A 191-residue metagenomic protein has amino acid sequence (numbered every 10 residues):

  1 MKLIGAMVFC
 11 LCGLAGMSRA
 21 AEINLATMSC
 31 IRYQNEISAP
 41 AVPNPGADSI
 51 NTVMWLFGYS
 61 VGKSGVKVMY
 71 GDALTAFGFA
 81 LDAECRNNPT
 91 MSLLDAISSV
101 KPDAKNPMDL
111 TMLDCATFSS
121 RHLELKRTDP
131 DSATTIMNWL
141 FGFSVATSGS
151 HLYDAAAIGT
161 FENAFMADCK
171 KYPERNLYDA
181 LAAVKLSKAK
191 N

Functional and structural regions predicted by a protein language model:
M1-G5: Positively charged n-region of N-terminal signal peptides that target proteins for export
A6-L14: Bacterial N-terminal signal peptides
G16-A20: Sec/Tat signal peptide C-region and signal peptidase I cleavage site
A21-R175, D179, A183: Short N-proximal segments of mature Sec-exported proteins
K190-N191: Short, solvent-exposed mixed-charge patches
